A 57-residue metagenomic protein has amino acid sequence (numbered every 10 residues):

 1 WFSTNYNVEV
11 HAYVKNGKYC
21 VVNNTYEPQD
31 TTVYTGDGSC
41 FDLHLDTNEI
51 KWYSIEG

Functional and structural regions predicted by a protein language model:
W1-G57: C-terminal beta-sandwich/jelly-roll accessory domains of carbohydrate-active enzymes
